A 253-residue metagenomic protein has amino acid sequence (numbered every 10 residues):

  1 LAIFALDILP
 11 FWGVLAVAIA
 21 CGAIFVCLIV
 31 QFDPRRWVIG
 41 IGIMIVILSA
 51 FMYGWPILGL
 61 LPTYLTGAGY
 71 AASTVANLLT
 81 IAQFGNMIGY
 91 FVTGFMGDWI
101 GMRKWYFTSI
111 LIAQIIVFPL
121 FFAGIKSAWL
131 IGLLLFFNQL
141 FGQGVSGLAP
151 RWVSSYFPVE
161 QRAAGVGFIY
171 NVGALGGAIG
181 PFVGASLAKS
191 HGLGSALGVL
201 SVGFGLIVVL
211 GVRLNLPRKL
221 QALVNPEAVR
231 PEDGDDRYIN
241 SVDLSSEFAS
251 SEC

Functional and structural regions predicted by a protein language model:
L1-A18, D33-Y90, G177, P181: Extracytoplasmic gate region of multi-pass secondary transporters
I3, I112-K126: C-terminal ends and interior cores of transmembrane alpha-helices in multi-pass membrane transporters/permeases
A5-V14, S186-G203: A membrane-interface helix-boundary motif in multi-pass transporters
L28-V30, L120, S201-R230: Multi-pass alpha-helical transporter architecture, strongest for 12-TM Major Facilitator/SLC carriers used
L65-T66, M96-G97, G184-G192: Interfacial helix-cap and linker-helix signal at transmembrane-aqueous boundaries of multi-pass secondary transporters
F84, S154, V159-S190: A late C-terminal transmembrane helix in Major Facilitator Superfamily
W99-I110: Cytoplasmic membrane-interface "Motif A"-like loop-to-helix N-cap segments of 12-TM Major Facilitator Superfamily
W129-G144: Hydrophobic core of transmembrane alpha-helices in multi-pass small-molecule transporters, especially MFS/SLC-type
